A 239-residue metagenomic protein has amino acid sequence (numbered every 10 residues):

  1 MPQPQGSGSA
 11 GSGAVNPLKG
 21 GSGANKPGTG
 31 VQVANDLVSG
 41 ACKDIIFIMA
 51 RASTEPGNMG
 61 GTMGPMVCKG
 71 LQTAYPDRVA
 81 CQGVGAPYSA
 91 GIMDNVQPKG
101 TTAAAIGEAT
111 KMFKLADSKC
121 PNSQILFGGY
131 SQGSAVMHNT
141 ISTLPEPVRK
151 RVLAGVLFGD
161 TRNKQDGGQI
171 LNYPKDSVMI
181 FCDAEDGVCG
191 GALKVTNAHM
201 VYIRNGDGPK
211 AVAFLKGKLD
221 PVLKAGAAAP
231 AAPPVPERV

Functional and structural regions predicted by a protein language model:
M1-Q3, R238-V239: Fungal secretory targeting signals
G11, V15-N122, A184-G217, P221-A231 (+1 more regions): Active-site catalytic motif of lipid deacylating hydrolases and related acyltransferases
A52, V156-K164, D183-G187: Active-site nucleophile loop of the alpha/beta-hydrolase fold
F127-G133, M137: Gly/Ala-rich beta-loop-alpha elbow adjacent to hydrolase catalytic centers
H138-I141, Q165-I170, A192: A short secondary-structure junction signal
T140-K150: Conserved hydrolase catalytic core segment
G168-G190: Surface-exposed loop and adjacent secondary-structure segments within mature catalytic domains
